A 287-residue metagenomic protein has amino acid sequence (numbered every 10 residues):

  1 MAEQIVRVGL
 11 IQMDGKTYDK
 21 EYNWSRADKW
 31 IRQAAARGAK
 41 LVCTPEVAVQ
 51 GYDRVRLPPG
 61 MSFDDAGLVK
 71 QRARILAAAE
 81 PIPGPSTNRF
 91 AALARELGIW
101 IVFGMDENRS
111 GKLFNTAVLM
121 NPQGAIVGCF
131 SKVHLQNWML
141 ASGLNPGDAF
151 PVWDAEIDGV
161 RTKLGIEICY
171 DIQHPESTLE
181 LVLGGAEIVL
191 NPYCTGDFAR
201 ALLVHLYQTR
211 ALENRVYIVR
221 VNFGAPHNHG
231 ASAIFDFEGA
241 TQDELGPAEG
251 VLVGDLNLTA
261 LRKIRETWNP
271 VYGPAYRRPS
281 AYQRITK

Functional and structural regions predicted by a protein language model:
E3-L10: Extreme N-terminal starter segment of soluble prokaryotic enzymes
Q12-K29: N-terminal phosphate-binding loop and adjacent alpha-helix
K20, R32-Q123, D197-L212: Cys-nucleophile CN-hydrolase/nitrilase-fold catalytic domain and related Cys-dependent amidase chemistry that acts on
Q50, R54-L57, V118, F130-Q136 (+2 more regions): Short beta->alpha transition motifs characteristic of CBS
A79-W100, K163, I172-L252: CN hydrolase (nitrilase-like) catalytic-core segments centered on the catalytic cysteine and neighboring Lys/Glu
N88, A92, N108-E187, G196-H205 (+3 more regions): Active-site catalytic loop in hydrolytic enzyme cores
F103-M105, T116-L119, P151-W153, S232-I234 (+1 more regions): Short beta-strand scaffold segments in enzyme catalytic cores
T259-K287: A short C-terminal boundary segment appended to hydrolase-like catalytic domains
